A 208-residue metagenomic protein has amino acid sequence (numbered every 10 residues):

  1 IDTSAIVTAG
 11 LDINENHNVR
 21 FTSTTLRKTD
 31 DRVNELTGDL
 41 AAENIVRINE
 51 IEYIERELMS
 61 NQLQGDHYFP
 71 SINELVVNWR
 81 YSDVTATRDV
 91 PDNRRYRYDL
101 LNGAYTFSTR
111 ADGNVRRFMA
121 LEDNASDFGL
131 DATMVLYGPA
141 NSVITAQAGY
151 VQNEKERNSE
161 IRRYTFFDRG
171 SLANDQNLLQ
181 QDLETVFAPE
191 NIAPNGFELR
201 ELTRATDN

Functional and structural regions predicted by a protein language model:
I1-V33, R56-N61: Transmembrane beta-barrel wall of Gram-negative outer-membrane proteins
D12, N18, I54-N208: Face-selective signature of the C-terminal outer-membrane beta-barrel domain
L36-T37: N-terminal regions that are enriched for targeting/export leaders and immediately downstream pro/stem segments
L40-A42: Intrinsic-disorder/low-complexity recognition with aromatic hotspots
I45-I48: Flexible glycine/proline-enriched surface loops and loop-helix/loop-strand junctions
